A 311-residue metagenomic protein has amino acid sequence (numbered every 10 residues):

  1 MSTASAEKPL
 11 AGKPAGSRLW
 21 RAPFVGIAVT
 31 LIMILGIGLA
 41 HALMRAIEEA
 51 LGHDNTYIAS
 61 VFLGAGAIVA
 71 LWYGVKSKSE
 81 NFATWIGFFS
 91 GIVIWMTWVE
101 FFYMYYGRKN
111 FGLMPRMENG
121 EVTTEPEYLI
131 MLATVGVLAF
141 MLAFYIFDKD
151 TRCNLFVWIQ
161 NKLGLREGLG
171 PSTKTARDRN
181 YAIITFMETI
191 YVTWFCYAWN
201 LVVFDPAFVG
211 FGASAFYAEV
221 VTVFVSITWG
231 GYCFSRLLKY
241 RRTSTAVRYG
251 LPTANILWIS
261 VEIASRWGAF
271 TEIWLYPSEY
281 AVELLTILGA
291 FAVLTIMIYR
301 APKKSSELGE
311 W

Functional and structural regions predicted by a protein language model:
T3-H53, L308-E310: N-terminal signal-anchor module of multipass membrane proteins
I37-A40, V61-K76: Central hydrophobic cores of alpha-helical transmembrane segments in multi-pass inner-membrane proteins across all
H41-E49, G74-S77, A198-V209, C233-L238 (+1 more regions): Juxtamembrane "helix-exit" motif on the non-cytosolic side of transmembrane helices
A50-G66, G212-V221: Loop-to-helix transition at the N-terminal end of transmembrane alpha-helices
G64-V69, A133-D148, F224-W229, L285-M297: Hydrophobic cores of alpha-helical transmembrane segments in multi-pass inner/ER membrane proteins, independent
S77-K174: Membrane-interface helix-loop-helix junctions at boundaries between adjacent transmembrane segments
M141-T245: Long, contiguous internal "core" modules enriched in hydrophobic/ aromatic residues
E219-W311: C-terminal transmembrane-bundle signature of multipass membrane proteins, characterized by strong activation on
